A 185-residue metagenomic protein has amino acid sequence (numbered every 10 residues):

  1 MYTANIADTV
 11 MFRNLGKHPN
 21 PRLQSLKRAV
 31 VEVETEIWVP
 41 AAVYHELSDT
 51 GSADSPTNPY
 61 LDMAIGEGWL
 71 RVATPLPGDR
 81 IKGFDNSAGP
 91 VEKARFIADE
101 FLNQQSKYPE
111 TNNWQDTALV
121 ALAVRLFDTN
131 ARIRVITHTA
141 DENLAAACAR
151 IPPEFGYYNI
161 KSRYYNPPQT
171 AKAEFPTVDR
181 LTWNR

Functional and structural regions predicted by a protein language model:
Y2-I133, E142-R185: Active-site-proximal, substrate-binding regions of enzyme catalytic domains and RNA-binding/basic surfaces
H138-T139: Short beta-strand scaffold positions
